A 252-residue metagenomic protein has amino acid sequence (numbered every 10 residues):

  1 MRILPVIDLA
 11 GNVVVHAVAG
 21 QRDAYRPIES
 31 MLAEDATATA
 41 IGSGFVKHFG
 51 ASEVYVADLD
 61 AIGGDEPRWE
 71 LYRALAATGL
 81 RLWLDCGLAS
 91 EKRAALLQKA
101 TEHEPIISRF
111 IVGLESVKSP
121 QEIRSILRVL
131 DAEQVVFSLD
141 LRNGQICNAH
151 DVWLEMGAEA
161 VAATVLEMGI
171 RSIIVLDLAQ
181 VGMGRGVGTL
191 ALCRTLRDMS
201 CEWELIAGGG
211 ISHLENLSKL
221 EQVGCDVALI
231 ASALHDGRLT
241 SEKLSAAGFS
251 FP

Functional and structural regions predicted by a protein language model:
R2-A10, V54-V56, L82-C86, F110-V112 (+4 more regions): Hydrophobic faces of well-ordered beta-strands that scaffold small-molecule active sites in alpha/beta enzyme cores
A10-E29, A95-V181: Conserved anion-binding
V14, V18-A61: N-terminal beta-alpha supersecondary unit
A33-K47, E91-L96, W153-T164, L217: Short, acidic/polar
F45-T101, T189-C193: N-terminal active-site wall of soluble small-molecule enzyme domains
D60-D65, S90-E91, G144-I146, A179-G186 (+1 more regions): Short, small-residue-enriched loops and turns at beta-alpha junctions that line or gate enzyme active sites
R81-I106, S119, S125, A191-V227: Catalytic cores of alpha/beta
I123-L127, E221-V223, V227-P252: C-terminal helical cap(s) of enzyme catalytic domains, especially alpha/beta-barrels
